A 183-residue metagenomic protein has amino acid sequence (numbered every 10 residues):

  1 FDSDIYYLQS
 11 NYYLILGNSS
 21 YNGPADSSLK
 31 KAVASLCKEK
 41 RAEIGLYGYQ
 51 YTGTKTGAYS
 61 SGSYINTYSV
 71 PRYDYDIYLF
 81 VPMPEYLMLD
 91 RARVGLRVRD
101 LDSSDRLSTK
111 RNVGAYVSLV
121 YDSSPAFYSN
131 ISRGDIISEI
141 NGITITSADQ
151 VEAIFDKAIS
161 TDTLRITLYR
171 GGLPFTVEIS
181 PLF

Functional and structural regions predicted by a protein language model:
F1-G17, N112: Compositionally biased P/S/T/G-rich terminal and signal peptide-adjacent segments that lie outside catalytic cores
V33-G53: A short, hydrophobic beta-strand-centered structural micro-motif
G45-G48, A126-D149: Conserved PDZ fold ligand-binding element
Y47-L89, L101: Surface-exposed short loop/turn segments
Y78-A115, L119, S180: PDZ/PDZ-like peptide-tail recognition elements
P82-E85, R91-G95, S138, E152-F183: PDZ-domain C-terminal substructure recognizer with occasional recognition of PDZ-binding tails
L96, V117, A126, G134 (+1 more regions): Terminal peptide-recognition signature
S103-S108, Y121-D135: PDZ/PDZ-like domain micro-motif
